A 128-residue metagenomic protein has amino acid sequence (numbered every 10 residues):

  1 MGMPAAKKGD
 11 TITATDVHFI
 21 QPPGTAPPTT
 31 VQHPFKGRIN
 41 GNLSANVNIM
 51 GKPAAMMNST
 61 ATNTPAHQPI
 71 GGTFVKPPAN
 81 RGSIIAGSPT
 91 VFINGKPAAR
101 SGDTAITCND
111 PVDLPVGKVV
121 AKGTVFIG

Functional and structural regions predicted by a protein language model:
M1-G128: Intrinsically disordered, low-complexity proline/glycine-rich segments
